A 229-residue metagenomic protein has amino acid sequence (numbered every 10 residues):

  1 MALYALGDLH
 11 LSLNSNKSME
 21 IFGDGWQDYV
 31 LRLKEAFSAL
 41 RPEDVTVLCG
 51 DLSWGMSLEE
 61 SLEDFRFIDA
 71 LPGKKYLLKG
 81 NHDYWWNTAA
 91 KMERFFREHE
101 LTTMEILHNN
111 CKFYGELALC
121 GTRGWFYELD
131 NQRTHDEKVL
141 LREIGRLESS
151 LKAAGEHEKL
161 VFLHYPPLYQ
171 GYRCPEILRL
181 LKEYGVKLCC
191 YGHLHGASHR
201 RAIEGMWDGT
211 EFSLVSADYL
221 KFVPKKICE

Functional and structural regions predicted by a protein language model:
M1-A70, Y84, R142, R146-H157 (+1 more regions): N-terminal active-site segment of His-dependent metallophosphoesterases
A5-G7, T46-D51, K75-N81, E105-H108 (+3 more regions): Active-site neighborhood of phospho(di)ester-bond hydrolases with catalytic His/Asp-centered motifs
L9-N16, N87-R173, L180: Conserved catalytic scaffold of divalent metal-dependent phosphoesterases
H10-S15, S53-E59, N81-A89, C111-Y114 (+4 more regions): Active-site environment of divalent metal-dependent phosphoester hydrolases
K17, I21-D24, K34-E35, F113 (+3 more regions): Binuclear metal-dependent phosphoesterase catalytic core
E60-F67, R173-L180, R201: A short acidic, amphipathic alpha-helical/loop segment
F65-F67, Y76-E98: Basic, amphipathic N-terminal segments that precede the first structured/catalytic domain
R66-P72, A154, R179-G185, G205-W207: Short, conserved loop/helix-junction motifs that constitute active-site signature segments in enzyme catalytic cores
